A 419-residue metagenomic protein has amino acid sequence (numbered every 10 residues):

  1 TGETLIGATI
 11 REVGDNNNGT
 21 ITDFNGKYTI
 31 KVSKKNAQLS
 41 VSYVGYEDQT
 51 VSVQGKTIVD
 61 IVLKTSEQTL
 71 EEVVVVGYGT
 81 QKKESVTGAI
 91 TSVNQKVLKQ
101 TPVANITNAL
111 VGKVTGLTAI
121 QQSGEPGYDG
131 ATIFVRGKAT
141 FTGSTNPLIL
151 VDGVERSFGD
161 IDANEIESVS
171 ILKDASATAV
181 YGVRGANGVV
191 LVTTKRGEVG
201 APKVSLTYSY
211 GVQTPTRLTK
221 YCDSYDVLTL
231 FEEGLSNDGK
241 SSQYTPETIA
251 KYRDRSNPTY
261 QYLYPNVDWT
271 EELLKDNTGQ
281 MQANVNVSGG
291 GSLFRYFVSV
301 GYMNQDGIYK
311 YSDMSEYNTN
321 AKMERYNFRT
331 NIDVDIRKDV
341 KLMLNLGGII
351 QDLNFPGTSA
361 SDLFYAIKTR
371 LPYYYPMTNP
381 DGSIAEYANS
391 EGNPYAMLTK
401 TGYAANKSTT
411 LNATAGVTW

Functional and structural regions predicted by a protein language model:
T1-R329, K341-L342: Short, small/polar-rich motifs associated with maturation and membrane association, primarily at protein termini
S209-Q213, N354, T414: Short, solvent-exposed aromatic-acidic interface loops
T214-K251, I349-A388: A surface-exposed, glycine/aromatic-enriched loop/edge motif typical of exported proteins
G239, E247-Y264, E271, I308-S312 (+4 more regions): Outer-membrane beta-barrel proteins, especially TonB-dependent receptors
L274-R295, V300-G301, D333-I336, N345-I349 (+2 more regions): Outer-membrane beta-barrel transmembrane strands
K322, N327, N331-D335, D339-G357 (+1 more regions): C-terminal low-complexity, acidic/polar tails when present
